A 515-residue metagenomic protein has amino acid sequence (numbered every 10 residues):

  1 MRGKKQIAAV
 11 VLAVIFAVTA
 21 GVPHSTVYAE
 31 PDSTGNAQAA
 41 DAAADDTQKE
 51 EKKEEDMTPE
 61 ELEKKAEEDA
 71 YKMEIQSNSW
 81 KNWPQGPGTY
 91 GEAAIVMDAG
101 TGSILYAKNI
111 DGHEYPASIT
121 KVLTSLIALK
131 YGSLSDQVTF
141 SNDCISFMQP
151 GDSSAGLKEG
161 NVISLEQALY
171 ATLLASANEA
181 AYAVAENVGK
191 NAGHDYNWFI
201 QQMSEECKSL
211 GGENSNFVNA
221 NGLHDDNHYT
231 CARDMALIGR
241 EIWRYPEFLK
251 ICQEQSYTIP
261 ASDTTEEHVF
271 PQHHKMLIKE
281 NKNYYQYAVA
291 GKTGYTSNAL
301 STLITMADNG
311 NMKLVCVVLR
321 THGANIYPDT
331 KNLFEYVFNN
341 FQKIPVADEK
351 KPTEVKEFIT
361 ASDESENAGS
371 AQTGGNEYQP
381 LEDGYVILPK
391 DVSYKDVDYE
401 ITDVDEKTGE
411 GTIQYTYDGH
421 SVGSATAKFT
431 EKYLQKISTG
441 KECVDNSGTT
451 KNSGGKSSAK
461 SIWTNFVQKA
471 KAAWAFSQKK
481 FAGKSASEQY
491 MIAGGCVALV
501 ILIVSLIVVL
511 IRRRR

Functional and structural regions predicted by a protein language model:
M1-Q6, R512-R515: Positively charged n-region of N-terminal signal peptides that target proteins for export
K5-A17, Q489-V497: Sec-dependent N-terminal signal peptides
V18, H24-R233, L237-P246: Active-site-adjacent loops and short helices of periplasmic peptidoglycan-processing enzymes
A29, F481-A482, R515: Ser/Thr/Pro/Gly-rich low-complexity linker/stalk segments immediately outside membranes or between
G212-E213, N227-Y229, R233-D234, G239-G494: Domain-terminus/edge residues, biased toward the C-terminal soluble/receptor-binding domains of extracytoplasmic
V500-R515: C-terminal membrane-anchoring or membrane-association module
